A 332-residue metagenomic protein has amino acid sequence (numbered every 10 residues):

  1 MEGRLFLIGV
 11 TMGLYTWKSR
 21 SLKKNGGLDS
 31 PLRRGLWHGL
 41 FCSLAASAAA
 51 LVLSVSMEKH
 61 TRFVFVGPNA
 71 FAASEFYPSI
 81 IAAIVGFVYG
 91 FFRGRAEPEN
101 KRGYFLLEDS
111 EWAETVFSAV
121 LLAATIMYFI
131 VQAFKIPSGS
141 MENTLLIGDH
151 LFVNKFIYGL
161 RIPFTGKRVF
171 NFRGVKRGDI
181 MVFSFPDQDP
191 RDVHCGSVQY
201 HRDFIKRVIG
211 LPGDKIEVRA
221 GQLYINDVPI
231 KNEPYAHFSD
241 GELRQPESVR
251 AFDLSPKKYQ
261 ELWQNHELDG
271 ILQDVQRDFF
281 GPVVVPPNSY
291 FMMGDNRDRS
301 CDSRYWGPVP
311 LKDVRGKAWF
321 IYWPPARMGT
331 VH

Functional and structural regions predicted by a protein language model:
M1-A49, L53, T61, G67 (+6 more regions): Soluble "head" domains of membrane/secretory-pathway proteins
R93: Conserved active-site regions of diverse hydrolases
E108-V116: N-terminal Sec-pathway targeting helices
T115-F129: Hydrophobic membrane-insertion alpha-helices, especially the h-region of bacterial N-terminal signal peptides
M127-G139: Aromatic-capped interface at the extracytoplasmic side of an N-terminal signal-anchor transmembrane helix
